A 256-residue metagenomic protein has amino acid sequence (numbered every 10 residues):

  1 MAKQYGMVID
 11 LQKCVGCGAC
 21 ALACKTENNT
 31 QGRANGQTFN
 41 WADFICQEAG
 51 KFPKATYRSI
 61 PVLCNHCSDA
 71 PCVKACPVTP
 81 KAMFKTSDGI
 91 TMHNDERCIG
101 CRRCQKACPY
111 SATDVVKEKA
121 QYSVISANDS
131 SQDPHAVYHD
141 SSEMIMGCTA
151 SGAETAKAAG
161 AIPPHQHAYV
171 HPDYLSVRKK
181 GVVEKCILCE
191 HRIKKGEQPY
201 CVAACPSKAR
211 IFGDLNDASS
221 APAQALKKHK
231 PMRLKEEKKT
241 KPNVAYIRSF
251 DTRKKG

Functional and structural regions predicted by a protein language model:
M1-G256: Non-ligating segments of multi-cofactor redox enzymes
